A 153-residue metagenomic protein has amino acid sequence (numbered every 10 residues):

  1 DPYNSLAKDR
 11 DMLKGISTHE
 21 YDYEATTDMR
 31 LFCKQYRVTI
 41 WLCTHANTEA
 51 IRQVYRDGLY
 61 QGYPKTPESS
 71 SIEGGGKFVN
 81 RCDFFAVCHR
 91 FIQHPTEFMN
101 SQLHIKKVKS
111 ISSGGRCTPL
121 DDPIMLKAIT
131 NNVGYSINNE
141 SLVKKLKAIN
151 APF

Functional and structural regions predicted by a protein language model:
D1-R30: Helical hairpin unit composed of two closely spaced alpha helices linked by a short loop
S5, H45-A50: Signature of the SF2 helicase/ATPase Hel1-core->accessory helical subdomain module
I16, L31-Y36, E49-F153: C-terminal regions of RecA-like/P-loop NTPase motor modules
V38-H45: Structural recognition of the conserved hydrophobic beta-strand(s) that form the central parallel beta-sheet of P-loop
